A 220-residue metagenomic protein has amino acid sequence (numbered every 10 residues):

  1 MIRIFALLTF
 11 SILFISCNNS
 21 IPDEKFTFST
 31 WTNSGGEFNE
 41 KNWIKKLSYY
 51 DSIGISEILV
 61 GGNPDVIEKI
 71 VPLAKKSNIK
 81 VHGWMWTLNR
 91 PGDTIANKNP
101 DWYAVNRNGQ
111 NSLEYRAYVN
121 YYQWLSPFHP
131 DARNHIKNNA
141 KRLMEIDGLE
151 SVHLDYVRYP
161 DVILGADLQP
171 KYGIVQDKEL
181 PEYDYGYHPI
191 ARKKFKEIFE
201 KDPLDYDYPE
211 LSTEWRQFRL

Functional and structural regions predicted by a protein language model:
I2-L8: Sec-dependent signal peptide recognition, specifically the positively charged N-region followed immediately by
I15-S16: C-terminal motif of bacterial Sec signal peptides marking the signal peptidase cleavage site
S20-K46: Boundary/entry segment of secreted carbohydrate-active catalytic domains
F26-T32, I58-V60, V81-M85, V152-L154: Hydrophobic faces of well-ordered beta-strands that scaffold small-molecule active sites in alpha/beta enzyme cores
G36, E40-V66, I146-D147: Catalytic domains of carbohydrate-active enzymes, especially glycoside hydrolases
D51, E68-N78: Surface-exposed amphipathic alpha-helices with a cationic face
H82-I146, L164, P203-S212: Active-site-adjacent "subsite" loops/lids of carbohydrate-active enzymes
I146, P160, D177-L220: Active-site neighborhood of glycoside hydrolase catalytic domains
